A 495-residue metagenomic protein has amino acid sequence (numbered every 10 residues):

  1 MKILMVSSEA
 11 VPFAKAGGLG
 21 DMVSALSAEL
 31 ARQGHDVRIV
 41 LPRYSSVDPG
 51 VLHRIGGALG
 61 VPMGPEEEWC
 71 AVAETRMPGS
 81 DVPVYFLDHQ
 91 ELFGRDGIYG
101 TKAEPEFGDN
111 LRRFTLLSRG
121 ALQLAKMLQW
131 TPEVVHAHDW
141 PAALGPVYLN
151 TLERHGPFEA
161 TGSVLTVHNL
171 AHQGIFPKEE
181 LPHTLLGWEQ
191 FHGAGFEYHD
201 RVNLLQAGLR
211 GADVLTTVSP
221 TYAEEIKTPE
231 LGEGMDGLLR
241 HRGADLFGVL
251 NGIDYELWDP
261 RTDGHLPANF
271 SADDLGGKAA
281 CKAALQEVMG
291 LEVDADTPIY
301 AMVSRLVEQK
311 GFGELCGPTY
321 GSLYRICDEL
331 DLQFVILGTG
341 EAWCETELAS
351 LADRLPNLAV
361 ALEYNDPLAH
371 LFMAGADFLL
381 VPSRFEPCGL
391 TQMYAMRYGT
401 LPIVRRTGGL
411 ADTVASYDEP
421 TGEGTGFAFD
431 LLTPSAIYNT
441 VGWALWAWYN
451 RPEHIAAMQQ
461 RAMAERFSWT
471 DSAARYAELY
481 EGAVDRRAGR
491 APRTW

Functional and structural regions predicted by a protein language model:
M1-W495: Catalytic cores of nucleotide-sugar-dependent glycosyltransferases that transfer UDP/GDP/TDP-activated
